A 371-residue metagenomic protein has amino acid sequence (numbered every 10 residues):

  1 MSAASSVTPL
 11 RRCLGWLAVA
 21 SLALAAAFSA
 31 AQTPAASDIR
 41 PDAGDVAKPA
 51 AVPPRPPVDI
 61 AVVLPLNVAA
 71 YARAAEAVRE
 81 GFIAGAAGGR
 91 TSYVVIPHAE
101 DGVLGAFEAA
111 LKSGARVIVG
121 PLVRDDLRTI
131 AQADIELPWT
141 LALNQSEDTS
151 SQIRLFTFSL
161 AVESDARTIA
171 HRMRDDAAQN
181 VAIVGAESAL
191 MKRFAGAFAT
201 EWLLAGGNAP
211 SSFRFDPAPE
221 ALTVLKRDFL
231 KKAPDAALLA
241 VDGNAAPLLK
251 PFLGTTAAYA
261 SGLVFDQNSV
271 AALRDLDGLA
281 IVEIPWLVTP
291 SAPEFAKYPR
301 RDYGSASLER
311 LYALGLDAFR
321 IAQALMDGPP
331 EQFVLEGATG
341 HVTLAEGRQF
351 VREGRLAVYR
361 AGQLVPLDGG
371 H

Functional and structural regions predicted by a protein language model:
W16-A25: Bacterial N-terminal signal peptides
G44-E80, I96: Extracytoplasmic "Venus flytrap"
F82, A87-H98, Q152-R154, W202-P219: Short beta-strand elements in bilobed, periplasmic/extracellular small-molecule ligand-binding domains
S92-K112, D165-T168, R193, D216-D228: Structural motif
R116-A197, E201-N208, V264-A272: Extracytoplasmic ligand/sensor domains, especially the bilobed periplasmic-binding protein
Q132-T140, N180, M191-I281: Extracellular/periplasmic bilobed ligand-binding domains
K250-L316, M326-P330: Extracellular/periplasmic periplasmic-binding protein-like sensory domains
P299-H371: Segments of small-molecule ligand-sensing domains
